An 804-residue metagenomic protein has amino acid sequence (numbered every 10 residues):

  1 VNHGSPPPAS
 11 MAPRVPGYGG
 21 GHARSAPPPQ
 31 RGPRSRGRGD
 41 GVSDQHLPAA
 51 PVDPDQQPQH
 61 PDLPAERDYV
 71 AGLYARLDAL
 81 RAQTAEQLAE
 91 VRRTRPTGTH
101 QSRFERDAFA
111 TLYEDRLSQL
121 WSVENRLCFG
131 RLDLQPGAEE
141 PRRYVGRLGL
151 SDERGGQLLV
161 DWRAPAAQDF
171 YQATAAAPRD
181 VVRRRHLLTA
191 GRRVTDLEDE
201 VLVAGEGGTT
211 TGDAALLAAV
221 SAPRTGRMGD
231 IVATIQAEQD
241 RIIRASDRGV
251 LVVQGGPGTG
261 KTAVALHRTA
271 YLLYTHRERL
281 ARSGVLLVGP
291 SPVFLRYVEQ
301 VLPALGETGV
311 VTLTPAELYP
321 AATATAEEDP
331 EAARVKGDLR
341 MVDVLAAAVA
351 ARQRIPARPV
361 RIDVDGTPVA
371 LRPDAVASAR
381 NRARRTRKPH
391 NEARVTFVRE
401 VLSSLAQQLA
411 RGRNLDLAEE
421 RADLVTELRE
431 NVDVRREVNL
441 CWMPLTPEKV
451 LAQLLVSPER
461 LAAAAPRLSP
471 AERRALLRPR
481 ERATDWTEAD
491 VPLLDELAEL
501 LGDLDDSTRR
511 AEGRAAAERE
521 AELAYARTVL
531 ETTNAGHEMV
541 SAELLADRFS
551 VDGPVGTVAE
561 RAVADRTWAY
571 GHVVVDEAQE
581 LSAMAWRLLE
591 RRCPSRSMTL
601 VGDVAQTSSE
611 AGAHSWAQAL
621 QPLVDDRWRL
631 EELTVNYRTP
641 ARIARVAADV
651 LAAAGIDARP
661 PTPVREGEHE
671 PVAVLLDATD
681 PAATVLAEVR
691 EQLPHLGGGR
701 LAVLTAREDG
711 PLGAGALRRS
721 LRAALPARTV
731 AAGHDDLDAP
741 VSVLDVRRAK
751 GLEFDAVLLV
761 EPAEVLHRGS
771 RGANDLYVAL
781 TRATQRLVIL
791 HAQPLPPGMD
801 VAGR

Functional and structural regions predicted by a protein language model:
N2-V232, Q236-R241, R804: Extended, charged low-complexity regulatory segments
T234, R241-V250, R277-E278: Phosphate-binding P-loop
S246-G249, G255, R282-G284, R296-A464: Conserved ATP-dependent motor core of P-loop NTPases, especially the RecA-like helicase ATPase domain
V250-L251, E631: Conserved beta-strand position immediately N-terminal to the Walker
K261-T262: Conserved lysine of the Walker
A265-E278: Walker A/P-loop NTP-binding motif
E278, S283, P292-K336, L501 (+2 more regions): Conserved helicase motor core of SF1/SF2 NTP-dependent helicases
D374-H572, L581-A585: Conserved helicase NTPase catalytic core signature
